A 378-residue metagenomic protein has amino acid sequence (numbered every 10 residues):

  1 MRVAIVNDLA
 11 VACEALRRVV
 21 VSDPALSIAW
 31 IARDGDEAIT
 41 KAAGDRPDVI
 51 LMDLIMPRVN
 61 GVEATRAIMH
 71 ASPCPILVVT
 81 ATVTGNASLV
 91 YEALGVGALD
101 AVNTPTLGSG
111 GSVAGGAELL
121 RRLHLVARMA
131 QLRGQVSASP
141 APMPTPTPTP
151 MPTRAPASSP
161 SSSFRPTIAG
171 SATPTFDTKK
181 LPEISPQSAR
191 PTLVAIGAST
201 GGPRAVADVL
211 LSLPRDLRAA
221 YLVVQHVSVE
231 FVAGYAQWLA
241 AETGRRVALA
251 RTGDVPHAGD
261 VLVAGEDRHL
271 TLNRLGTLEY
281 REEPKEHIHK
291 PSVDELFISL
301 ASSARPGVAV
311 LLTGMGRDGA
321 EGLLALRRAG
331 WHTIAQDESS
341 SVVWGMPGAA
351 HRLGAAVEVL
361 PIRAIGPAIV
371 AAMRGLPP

Functional and structural regions predicted by a protein language model:
R2-A4, L9-S27, I31, D36-E37 (+3 more regions): Conserved acid/base catalytic micro-environments in cytosolic active-site loops
